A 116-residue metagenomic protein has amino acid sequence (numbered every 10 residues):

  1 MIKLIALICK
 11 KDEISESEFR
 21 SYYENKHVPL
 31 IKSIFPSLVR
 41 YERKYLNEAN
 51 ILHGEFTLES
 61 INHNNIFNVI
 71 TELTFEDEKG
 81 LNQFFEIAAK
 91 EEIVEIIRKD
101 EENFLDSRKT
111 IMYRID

Functional and structural regions predicted by a protein language model:
M1-D116: Macromolecular interaction modules
